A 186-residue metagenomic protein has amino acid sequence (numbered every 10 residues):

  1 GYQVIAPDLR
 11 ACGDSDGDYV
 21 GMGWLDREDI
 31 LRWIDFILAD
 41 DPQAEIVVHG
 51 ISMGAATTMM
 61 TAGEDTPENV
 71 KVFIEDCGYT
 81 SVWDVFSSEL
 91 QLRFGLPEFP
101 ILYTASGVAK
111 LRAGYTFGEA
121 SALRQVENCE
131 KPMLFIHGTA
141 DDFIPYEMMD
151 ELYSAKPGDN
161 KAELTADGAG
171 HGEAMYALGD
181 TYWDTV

Functional and structural regions predicted by a protein language model:
Y2-D16: Conserved alpha/beta-hydrolase
V20-D41: Alpha/beta-hydrolase active-site loop
M60-T116, R124: Hydrolase active-site cap/lid region
A122, K131, P145-S154: Short alpha-helix in the alpha/beta-hydrolase fold that links the catalytic acid
N128-E130, F135-H137, D141: Short beta-strand/loop motif that positions the catalytic acidic residue of the alpha/beta-hydrolase fold
T139-I144, G172-E173: Acidic catalytic loop of the alpha/beta-hydrolase fold
S154-E173: Catalytic histidine neighborhood in serine/cysteine hydrolases with alpha/beta-hydrolase-type architecture
A169-W183: Catalytic histidine-centered segment of alpha/beta-hydrolase-like enzymes
